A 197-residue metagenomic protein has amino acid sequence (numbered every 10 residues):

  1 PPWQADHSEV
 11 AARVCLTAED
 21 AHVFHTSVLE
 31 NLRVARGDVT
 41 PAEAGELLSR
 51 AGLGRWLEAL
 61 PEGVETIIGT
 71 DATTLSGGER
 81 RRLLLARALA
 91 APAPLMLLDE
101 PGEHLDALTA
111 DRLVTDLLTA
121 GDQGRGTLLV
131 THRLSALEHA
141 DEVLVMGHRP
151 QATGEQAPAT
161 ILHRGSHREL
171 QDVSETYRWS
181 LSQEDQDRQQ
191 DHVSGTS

Functional and structural regions predicted by a protein language model:
P1-A12: ABC ATPase NBD Q-loop/coupling interface
L29-T70, V114-T115, T119: ABC ATPase nucleotide-binding domain helical subdomain, centered on the C-loop/LSGGQ "ABC signature"
L85, V130: Hydrophobic anchor residue at the start of the ABC signature
P92: Conserved catalytic motifs of ABC-family nucleotide-binding domains
M96-E100: Catalytic Walker B motif of ABC-type/P-loop ATPase nucleotide-binding domains
A107-L108: Helix N-cap at the start of a conserved alpha-helix in ABC-type nucleotide-binding domains
T115, G124-R125, R133, E138-S197: C-terminal portion of ABC ATPase nucleotide-binding domains
